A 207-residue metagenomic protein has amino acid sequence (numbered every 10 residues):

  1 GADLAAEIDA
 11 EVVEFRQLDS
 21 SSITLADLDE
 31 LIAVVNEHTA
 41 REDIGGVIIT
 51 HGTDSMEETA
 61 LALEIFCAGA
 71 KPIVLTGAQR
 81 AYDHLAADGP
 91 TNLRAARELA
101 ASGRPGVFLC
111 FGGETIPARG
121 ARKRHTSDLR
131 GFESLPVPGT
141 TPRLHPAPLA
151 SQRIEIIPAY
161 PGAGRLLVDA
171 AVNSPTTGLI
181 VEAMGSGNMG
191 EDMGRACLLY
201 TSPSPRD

Functional and structural regions predicted by a protein language model:
G1-H38, R195: ATP/NTP phosphate-donor binding region
L4-A6, E114-M193: Accessory alpha-helical/coil subdomains and C-terminal extensions that flank or cap enzyme catalytic cores
E42-G45, P175-T177: Short acidic/histidine-rich motifs immediately flanking catalytic phosphotransfer sites in two-component signaling
I49-A70, G190-C197: Short Gly/Thr/Asp-enriched flexible loops that form oxyanion-binding sites at enzyme active sites
I49-H51, V74-G77, F108-G112, P158 (+1 more regions): Short beta-strand segments
L61-D88, A101, S202: Short, acidic/small-residue loops that bind anionic groups at enzyme active sites
D83-L109, G113, G120-A121: Short, glycine-/small-residue-rich phosphate/pyrophosphate-handling segment
Y200-D207: Conserved small/polar residues in nucleotide/adenosyl-binding loops
